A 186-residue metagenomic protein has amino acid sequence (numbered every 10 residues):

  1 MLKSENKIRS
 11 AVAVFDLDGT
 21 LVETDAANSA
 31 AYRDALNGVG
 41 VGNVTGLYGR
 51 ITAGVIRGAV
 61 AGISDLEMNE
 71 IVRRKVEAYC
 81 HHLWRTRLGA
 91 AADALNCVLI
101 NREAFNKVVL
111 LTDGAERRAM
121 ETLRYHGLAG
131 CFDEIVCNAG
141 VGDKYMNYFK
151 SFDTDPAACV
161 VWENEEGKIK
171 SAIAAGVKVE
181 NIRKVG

Functional and structural regions predicted by a protein language model:
N6-A92: N-terminal helical cap/lid subdomain that shapes the substrate entry/recognition surface in HAD-like hydrolases
S10, F105, F132-D133: Short, well-ordered alpha-helix to beta-strand connector turns
A26-A27, R33-D34, E121-R124, A172-A175: Short amphipathic alpha-helical segments
A27, I51, G89-D93, G114-A115 (+2 more regions): Short beta->alpha linker loops
N37, R102-E103, I173-G176: Anion (oxyanion) recognition and catalysis
H81-L110, Y145: Short, acidic loop-to-helix structural element flanking the phosphoryl-transfer center in phosphate-processing enzymes
L95-I100, G142-Y145, E165-S171, V179-G186: Short glycine/proline-centered loop/turn elements that form peptide/ligand docking sites
V109, A115-V160, E166-K170: Substrate-recognition "cap/lid" segment bordering the active-site pocket of phosphatases
